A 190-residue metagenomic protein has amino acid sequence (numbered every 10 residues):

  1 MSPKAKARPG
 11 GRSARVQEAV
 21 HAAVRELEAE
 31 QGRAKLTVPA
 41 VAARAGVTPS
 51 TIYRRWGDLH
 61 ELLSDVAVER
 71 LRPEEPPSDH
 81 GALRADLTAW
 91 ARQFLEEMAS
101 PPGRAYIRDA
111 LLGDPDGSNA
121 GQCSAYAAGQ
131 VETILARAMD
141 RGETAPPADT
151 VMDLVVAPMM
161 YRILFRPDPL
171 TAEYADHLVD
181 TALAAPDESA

Functional and structural regions predicted by a protein language model:
M1-R44: Basic, helix-initiating cap at the start of DNA-binding domains
S2-K4, A89, E96, G129-D140 (+1 more regions): C-terminal peripheral helix-coil segments that are non-catalytic and often amphipathic
Q31-R33, Y53-L63: HTH DNA-binding helix-turn interface
V38, A67-E74: Short, basic, alpha-helical segments at the C-terminal edge of helix-turn-helix-like DNA-binding modules
E61-A67, E96-S118: Amphipathic alpha-helical segments used for helix-helix packing
E75-R104: Hydrophobic alpha-helical connector segments
E97, P115-R141, D149: Amphipathic alpha-helical packing segments from all-alpha helical-bundle domains
